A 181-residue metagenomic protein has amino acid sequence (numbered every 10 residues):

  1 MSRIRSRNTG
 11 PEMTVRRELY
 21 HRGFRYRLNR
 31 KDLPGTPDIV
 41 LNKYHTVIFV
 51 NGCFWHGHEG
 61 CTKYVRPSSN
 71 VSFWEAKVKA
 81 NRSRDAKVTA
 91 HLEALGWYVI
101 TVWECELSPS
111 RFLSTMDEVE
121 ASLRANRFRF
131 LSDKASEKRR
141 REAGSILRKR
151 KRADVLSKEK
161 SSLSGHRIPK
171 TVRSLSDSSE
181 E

Functional and structural regions predicted by a protein language model:
M1-T101, C105-E181: Nucleic-acid endo/exonuclease domains
